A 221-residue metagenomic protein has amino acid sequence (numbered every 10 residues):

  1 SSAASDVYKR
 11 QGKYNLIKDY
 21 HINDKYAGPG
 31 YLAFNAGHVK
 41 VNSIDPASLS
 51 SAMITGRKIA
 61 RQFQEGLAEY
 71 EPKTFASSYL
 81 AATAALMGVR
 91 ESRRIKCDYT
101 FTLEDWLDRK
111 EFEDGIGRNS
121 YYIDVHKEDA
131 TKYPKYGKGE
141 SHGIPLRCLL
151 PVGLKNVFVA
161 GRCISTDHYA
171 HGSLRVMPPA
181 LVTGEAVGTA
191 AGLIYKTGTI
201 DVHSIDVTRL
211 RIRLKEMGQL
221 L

Functional and structural regions predicted by a protein language model:
S2-Y8: Short, small-residue-biased leader/transition segments that mark boundaries at the very start of proteins
Y14-G117: Glycine-rich, aromatic-lined ligand/substrate-binding cores of catalytic and carbohydrate-binding domains
I44-S48, T166-R175, I194-T197: Glycine- and acidic
S50-I54, L174-V182: Short, conserved micro-motifs enriched in small and acidic residues
A76-M177: A glycine-rich dinucleotide-binding beta-alpha-beta segment and adjacent secondary-structure elements that constitute
L181-G198: Internal hydrophobic alpha-helix adjacent to the cofactor/substrate pocket in enzyme cavities
Y195-L221: Non-catalytic terminal regions with compositionally biased, polar/charged low complexity
